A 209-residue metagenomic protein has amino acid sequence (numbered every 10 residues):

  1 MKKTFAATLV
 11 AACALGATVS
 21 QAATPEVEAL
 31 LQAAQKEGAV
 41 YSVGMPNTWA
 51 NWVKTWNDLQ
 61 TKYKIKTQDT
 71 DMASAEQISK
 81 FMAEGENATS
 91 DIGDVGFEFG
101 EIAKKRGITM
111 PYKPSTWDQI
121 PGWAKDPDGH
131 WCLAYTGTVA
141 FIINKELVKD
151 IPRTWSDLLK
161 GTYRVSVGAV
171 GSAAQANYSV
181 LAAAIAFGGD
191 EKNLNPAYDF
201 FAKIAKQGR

Functional and structural regions predicted by a protein language model:
M1-Q21: Gram-negative bacterial Sec-dependent N-terminal signal peptides
A6, L15-A17, A33-Q35, G85-E86 (+2 more regions): Generic structural signal for beta-strand residues in well-ordered domains
A12-A14, Q32, N57, W131: Generic marker of residues within folded, mature protein domains
A22-Y41, Q60-T61, L159-G161: Immediate post-signal peptide segment of exported/extracytoplasmic ligand-binding proteins
K36, T61-K62, K105, A186: Residues at alpha-helix termini
V43-W56, Q68-M82, E86-R209: Extracytoplasmic ligand-binding site segments that recognize negatively charged/polar headgroups
Y63-T67: A generic structural motif
